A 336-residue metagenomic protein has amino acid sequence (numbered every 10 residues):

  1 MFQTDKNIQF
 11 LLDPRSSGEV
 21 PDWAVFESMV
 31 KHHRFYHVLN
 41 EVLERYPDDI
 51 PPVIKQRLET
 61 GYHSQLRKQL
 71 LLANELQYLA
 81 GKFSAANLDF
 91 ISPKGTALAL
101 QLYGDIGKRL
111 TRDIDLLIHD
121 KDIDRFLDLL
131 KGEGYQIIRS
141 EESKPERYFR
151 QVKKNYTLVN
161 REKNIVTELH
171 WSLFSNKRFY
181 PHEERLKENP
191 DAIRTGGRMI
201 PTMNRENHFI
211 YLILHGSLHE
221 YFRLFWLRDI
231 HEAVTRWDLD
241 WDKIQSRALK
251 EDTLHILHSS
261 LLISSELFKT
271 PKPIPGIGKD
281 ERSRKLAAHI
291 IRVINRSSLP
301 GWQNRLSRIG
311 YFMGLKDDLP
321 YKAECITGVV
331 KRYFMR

Functional and structural regions predicted by a protein language model:
M1-R112, I118-R336: Conserved NTP-donor binding/palm subdomain of two-metal-ion nucleotidyltransferases/polymerases, i.e., the charged
